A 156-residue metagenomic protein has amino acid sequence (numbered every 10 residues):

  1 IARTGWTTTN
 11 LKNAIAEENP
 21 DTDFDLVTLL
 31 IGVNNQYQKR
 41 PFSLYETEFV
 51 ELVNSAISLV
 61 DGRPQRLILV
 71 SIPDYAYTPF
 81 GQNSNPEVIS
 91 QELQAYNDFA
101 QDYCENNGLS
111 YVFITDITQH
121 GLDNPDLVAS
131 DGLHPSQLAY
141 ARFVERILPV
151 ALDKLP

Functional and structural regions predicted by a protein language model:
I1-A2, D25-I31, R66-S71, S110-F113 (+1 more regions): Structural recognition of the beta-strand scaffold that forms the well-ordered cores of secreted hydrolase catalytic
I1-E51, D61: Conserved SGNH/GDSL esterase-like catalytic core that processes O-acyl groups on lipids and polysaccharides
D21, L59-G62, N106, K154: Alpha-helix C-cap/termination motif
L30-V33, I57-L93: Active-site segments of SGNH/GDSL-like serine hydrolases that catalyze O-acetyl group transfer/hydrolysis on lipids
L44-T47, E51-S58, A95-D102: Alpha-helical scaffolding segments of alpha/beta enzyme cores, especially the outer helices of TIM-barrel or partial
D74-P156: Catalytic His-Asp segment of secreted/periplasmic serine-dependent ester chemistry enzymes
